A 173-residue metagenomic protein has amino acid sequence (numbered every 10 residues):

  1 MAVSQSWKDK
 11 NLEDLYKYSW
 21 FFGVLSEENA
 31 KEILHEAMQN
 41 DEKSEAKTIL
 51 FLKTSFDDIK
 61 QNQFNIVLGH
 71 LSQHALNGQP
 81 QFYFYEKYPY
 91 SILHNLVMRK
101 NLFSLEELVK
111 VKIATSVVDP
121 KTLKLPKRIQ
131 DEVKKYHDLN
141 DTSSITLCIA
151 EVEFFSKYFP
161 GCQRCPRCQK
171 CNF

Functional and structural regions predicted by a protein language model:
A2, H70-F173: Cullin-RING E3 adaptor/co-adaptor recruitment helices
V3-E42: Disordered, polybasic Ser/Thr-rich segments at the N-terminal boundary of pleckstrin homology
Q5, K10, Q61, Y90-S91: Short linear motifs centered on Gly/Pro in flexible linkers and helix caps
K10, A30, D41-E42, D58-I59 (+3 more regions): Short linear motifs in intrinsically disordered/low-complexity regions
W20-G23, I49-K53, V67-G69, Y83-F84 (+1 more regions): Beta-strand cores of modular interaction/reader domains in eukaryotic scaffold and signaling proteins, especially PDZ
E28-E32, N62, R164, K170-C171: Intrinsic disorder/low-complexity segments enriched in polar/small residues
Q39-S72: Short, structured protein-protein interaction patches enriched in aromatics and acidic/basic residues, typified by
